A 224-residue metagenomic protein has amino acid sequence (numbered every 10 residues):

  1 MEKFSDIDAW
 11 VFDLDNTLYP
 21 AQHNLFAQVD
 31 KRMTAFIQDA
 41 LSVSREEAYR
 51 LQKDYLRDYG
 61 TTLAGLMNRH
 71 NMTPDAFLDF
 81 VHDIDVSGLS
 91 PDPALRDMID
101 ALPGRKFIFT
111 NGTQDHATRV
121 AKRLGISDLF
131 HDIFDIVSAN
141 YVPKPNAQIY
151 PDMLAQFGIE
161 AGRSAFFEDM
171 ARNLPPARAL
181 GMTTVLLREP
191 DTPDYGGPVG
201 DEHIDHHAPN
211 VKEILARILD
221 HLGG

Functional and structural regions predicted by a protein language model:
M1-I7, D100, T113-Q114, T118-G224: Asp-based, Mg2+/Mn2+-dependent phosphohydrolase catalytic module
K3-F12, T17-R96, D115: N-terminal helical cap/lid subdomain that shapes the substrate entry/recognition surface in HAD-like hydrolases
P20, I108-T110, L186: Hydrophobic residues in well-ordered beta-strands that form the structural core
R45, A101-R105, A161: Short, surface-exposed connector motifs at secondary-structure boundaries
N71, L102-K106, L180-M182: Short glycine/proline-enriched coil/turn segments at helix->beta-strand junctions
P91, F109, V142: Residue-level marker of regulatory loop/turn positions in helix-turn-helix DNA-binding domains and in histidine
